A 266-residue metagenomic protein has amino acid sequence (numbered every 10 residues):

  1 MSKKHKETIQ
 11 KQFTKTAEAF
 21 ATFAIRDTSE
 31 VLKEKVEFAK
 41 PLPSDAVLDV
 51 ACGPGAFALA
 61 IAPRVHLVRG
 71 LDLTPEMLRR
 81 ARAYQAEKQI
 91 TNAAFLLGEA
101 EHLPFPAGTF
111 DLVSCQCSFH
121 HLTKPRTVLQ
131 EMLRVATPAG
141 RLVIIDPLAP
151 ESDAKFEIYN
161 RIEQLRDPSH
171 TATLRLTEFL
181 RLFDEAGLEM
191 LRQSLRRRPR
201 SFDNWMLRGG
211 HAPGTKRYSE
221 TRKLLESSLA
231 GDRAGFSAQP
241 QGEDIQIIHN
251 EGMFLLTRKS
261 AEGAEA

Functional and structural regions predicted by a protein language model:
M1-L42, A56-A60, M77-R80, Y84-K88 (+1 more regions): Conserved class I S-adenosyl-L-methionine
L48-V50, P54-H102: Class I SAM-dependent methyltransferase SAM/SAH-binding core
P54, E189-S260, A266: Conserved Class I S-adenosyl-L-methionine
S114: A conserved beta-strand element that flanks and buttresses the S-adenosyl-L-methionine
C117-S118: Short catalytic micro-motifs in class I SAM-dependent methyltransferases
R126-P138: A short glycine-rich, Lys/Arg-flanked "PGG" loop and its adjoining helix->strand segment in the class I
V143-L165: Conserved class I S-adenosyl-L-methionine
A172-G187: Short alpha-helix
